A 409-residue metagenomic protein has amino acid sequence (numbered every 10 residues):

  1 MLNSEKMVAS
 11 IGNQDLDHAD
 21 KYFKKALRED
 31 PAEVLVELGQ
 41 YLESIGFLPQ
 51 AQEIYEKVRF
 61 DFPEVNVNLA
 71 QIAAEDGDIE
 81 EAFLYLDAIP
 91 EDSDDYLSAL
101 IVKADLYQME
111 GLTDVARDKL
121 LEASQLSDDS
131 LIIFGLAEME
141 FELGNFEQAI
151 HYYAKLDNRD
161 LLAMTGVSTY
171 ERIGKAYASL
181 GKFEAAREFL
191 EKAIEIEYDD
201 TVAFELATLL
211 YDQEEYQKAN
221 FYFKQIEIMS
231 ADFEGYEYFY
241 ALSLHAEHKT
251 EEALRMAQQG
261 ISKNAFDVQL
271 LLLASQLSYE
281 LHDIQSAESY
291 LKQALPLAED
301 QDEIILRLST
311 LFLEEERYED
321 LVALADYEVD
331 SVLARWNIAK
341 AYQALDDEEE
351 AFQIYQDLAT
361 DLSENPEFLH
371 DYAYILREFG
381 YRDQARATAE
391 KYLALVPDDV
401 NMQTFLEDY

Functional and structural regions predicted by a protein language model:
M1, E33-L35, E64-V67, L97-S98 (+10 more regions): Start-of-helix register in tetratricopeptide repeats
L2-Q50, V65-E81, D105-M109, E142 (+2 more regions): Alpha-helical segment of the N-proximal tetratricopeptide repeat
G12, Y41-S44, E75-D76, M109 (+10 more regions): Register position in tetratricopeptide repeats
K25-A26, Y55-V58, A88-I89, E122-A123 (+8 more regions): Canonical positions in the second alpha-helix
E29-P31, F60-P63, D94, S127-D128 (+8 more regions): Short coil turns that delineate tetratricopeptide repeat
E37, N68-Q71, V102, G135 (+8 more regions): Canonical tetratricopeptide repeat
